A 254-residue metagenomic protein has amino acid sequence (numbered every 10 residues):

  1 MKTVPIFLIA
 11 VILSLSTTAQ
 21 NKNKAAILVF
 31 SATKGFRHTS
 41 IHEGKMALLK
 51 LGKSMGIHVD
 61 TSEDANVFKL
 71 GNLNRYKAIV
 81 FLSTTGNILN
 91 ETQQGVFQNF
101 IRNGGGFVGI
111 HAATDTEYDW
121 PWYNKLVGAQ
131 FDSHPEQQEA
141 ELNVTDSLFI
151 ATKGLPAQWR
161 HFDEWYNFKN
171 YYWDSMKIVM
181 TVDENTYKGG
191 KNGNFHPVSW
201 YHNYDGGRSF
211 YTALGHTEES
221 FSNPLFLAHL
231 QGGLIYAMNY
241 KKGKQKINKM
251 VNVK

Functional and structural regions predicted by a protein language model:
M1-N23: Bacterial Sec-dependent N-terminal signal peptides
N21-A25, S31, K50-I57, E63 (+2 more regions): Extracellular ligand-binding/catalytic regions of CAZymes and related secreted enzymes and adhesion modules
A26-F30, L73-E117, G206: Short alpha-beta junction capping motif
A32-M46: Glycine- and acidic-residue-enriched helix-capping/strand-helix junction motifs
T33-F36, A65-V67, T84-I88, F107 (+5 more regions): Solvent-exposed loop/turn segments at secondary-structure junctions within structured extracellular/periplasmic domains
K45-L49, Q94-Q98, W120: Extracytoplasmic/secreted envelope proteins and their assembly/folding machinery, especially bacterial periplasmic
S62-F68, Q93-G95, G193-S199: Alpha-helical scaffolding within the catalytic cores of extracellular/periplasmic polymer-degrading hydrolases
A129, H134-G206: Catalytic beta-strand/loop cores that center a nucleophilic Ser/Cys/Thr and support acyl-enzyme chemistry
